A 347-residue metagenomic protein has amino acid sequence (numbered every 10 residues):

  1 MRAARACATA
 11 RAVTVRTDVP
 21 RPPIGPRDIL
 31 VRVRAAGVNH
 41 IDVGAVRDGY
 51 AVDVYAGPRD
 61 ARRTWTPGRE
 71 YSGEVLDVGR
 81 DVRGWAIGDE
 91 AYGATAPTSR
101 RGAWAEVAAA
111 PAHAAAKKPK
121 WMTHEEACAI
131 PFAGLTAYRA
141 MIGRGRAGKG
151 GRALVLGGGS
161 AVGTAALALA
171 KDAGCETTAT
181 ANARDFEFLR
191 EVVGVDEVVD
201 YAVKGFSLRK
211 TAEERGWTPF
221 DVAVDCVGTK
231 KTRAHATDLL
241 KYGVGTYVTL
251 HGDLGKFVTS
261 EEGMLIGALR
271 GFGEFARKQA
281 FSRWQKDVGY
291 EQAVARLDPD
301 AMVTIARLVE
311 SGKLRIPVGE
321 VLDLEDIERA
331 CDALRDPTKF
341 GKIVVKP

Functional and structural regions predicted by a protein language model:
P20-G37, Y50-P97: Glycine-rich beta-strand-centered segment in the early N-terminal region that forms part of a ligand/cofactor-binding
G25, A86-I87, G148, T218 (+1 more regions): Residue-level recognition of short, solvent-exposed, well-ordered loop/turn junctions that link secondary-structure
G57-T64, R69, G84, G93-G157: NAD(P)H dinucleotide-binding glycine-rich loop of Rossmann-like/cofactor-binding domains, especially the beta1-alpha1
Y92, D221-V224, V248: N-terminal Rossmann-like NAD(P) cofactor-binding module of classical short-chain dehydrogenase/reductase
I130-V203: Mid-domain Rossmann-like dinucleotide-binding core that forms the NAD(H)/NADP(H) cofactor-binding site
K204-T218: Short amphipathic alpha-helix with an adjacent loop that forms part of the alpha/beta core around
K230-L314: Glycine-rich phosphate-binding loop and adjacent beta-alpha segment of Rossmann(oid) nucleotide-cofactor-binding
V294-P347: C-terminal hydrophobic helical "lid"/dimerization subdomain of Rossmann-like NAD(P)H-dependent oxidoreductases
